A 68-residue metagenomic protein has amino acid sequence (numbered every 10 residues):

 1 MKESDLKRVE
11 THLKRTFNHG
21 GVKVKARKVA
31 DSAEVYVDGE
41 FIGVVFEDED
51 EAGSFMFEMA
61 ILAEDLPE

Functional and structural regions predicted by a protein language model:
M1-E68: Terminal leader/tail segments of proteins
